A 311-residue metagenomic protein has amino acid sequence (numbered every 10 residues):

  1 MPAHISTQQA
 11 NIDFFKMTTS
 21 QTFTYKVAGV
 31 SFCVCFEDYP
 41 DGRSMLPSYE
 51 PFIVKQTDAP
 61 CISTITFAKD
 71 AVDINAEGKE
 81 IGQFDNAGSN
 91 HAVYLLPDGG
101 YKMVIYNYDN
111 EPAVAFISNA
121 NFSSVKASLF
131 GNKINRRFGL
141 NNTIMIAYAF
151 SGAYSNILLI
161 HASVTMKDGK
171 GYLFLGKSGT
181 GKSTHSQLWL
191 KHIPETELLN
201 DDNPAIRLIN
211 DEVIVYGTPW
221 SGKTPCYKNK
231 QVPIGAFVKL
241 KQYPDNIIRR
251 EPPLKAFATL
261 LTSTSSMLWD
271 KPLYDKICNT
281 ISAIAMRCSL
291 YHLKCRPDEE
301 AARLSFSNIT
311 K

Functional and structural regions predicted by a protein language model:
P2-L173, S178, L188-E197, A205-K311: A noncatalytic interaction/capping subdomain that flanks phosphate/NTP-handling catalytic cores
G181: Conserved glycine(s) of the Walker
H185: Hydrophobic positions on the alpha1 helix immediately C-terminal to the Walker A/P-loop
